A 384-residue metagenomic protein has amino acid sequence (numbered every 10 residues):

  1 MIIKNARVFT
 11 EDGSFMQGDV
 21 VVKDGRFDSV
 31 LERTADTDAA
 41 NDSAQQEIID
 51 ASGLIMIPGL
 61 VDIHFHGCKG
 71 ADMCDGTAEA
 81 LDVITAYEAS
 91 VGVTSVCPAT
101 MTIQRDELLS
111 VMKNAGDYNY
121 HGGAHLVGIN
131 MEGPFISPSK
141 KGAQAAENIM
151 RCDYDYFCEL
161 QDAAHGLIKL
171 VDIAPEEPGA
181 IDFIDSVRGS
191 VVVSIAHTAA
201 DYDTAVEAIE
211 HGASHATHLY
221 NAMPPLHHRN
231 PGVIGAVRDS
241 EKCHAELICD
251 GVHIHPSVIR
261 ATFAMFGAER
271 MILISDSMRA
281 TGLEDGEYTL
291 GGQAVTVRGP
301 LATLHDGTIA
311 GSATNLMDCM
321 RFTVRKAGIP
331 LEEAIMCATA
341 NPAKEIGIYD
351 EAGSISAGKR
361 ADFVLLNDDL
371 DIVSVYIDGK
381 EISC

Functional and structural regions predicted by a protein language model:
M1-I2, V8-I57: Histidine-rich, glycine-flanked metal-binding segment
M1-I3, A40-D82, A86: Replace "His-x-His-based motif
A6, K344, S354-C384: C-terminal cap of metal-dependent C-N hydrolases
G53, M131, V187, A216 (+2 more regions): Conserved, mostly hydrophobic/aromatic
H66, D82-V111, A124-S137, A164-E176 (+4 more regions): Divalent metal-dependent hydrolysis catalytic cores, especially in the metallo-beta-lactamase
A86-C97, S137-H165, E207-L219, N230-H244 (+1 more regions): Active-site gating loops and adjacent loop-to-helix segments of metal-dependent hydrolytic enzymes
D162-L283: Active-site core of metal-dependent hydrolases
A236-A245, G251, F263-S275, A280-L366: His/Asp/Glu-enriched, well-ordered alpha-helical/loop segment that forms or immediately abuts the divalent-metal
